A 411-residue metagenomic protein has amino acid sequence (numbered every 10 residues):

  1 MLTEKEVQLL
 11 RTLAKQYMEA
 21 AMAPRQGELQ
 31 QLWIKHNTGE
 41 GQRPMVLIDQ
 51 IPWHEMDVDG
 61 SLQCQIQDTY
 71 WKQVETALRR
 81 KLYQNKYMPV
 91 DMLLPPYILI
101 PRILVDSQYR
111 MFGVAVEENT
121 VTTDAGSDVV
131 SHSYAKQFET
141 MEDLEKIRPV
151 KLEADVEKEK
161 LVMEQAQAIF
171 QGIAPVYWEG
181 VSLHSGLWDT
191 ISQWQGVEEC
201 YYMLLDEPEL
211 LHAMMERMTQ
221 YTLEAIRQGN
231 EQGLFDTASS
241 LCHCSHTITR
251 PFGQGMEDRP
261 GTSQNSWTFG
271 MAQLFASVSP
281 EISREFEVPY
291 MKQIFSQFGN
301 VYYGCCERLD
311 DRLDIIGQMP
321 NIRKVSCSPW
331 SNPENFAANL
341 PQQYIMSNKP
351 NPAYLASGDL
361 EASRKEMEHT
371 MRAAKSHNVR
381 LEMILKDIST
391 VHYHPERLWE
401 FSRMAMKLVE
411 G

Functional and structural regions predicted by a protein language model:
M1-A23, M88-P89, L104-Q137: Extracytoplasmic/secretory soluble proteins
M1-I51, V58-Q63, Q67, D91-L93 (+2 more regions): Active-site loop segments of alpha/beta catalytic cores
E55, L104-R110, V391-H394: Short catalytic/ligand-binding loop motif for oxyanion handling, primarily in non-cytosolic enzymes, centered on
E55-M56, S131: Extended, solvent-exposed segments with strong compositional bias
C64-E117: Membrane helical hairpin/interfacial module
T123-E164: A gly/proline- and charged-residue-enriched helix-loop-helix capping module
